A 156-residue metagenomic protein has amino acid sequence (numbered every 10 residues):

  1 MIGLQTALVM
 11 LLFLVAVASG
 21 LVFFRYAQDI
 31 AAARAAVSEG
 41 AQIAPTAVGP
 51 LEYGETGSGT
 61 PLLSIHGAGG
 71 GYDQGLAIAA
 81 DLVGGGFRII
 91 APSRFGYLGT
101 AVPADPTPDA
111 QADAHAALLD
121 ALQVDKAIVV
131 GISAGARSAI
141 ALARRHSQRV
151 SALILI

Functional and structural regions predicted by a protein language model:
L4-I43: An N-terminal hydrophobic leader/cap segment in hydrolases
S38, G84-G86, V124, S147-Q148: Short, well-ordered coil/turn elements that cap or connect secondary structure elements
T46-T56: A short loop-to-beta-strand scaffold at the N-terminal edge of the catalytic core in hydrolase folds
G54-G99: Conserved HGGG/HGGXW glycine-rich cap/lid loop of the alpha/beta-hydrolase fold
D81, L118, A141-L142: Hydrophobic/aromatic ligand-binding patch that stacks against planar heteroaromatic rings of cofactors or nucleotides
A101-P106: Short, solvent-exposed loop/turn segments at secondary-structure boundaries
A110-I128: Conserved acidic catalytic loop of the alpha/beta-hydrolase fold
K126-I156: Conserved hydrolase catalytic core segment
